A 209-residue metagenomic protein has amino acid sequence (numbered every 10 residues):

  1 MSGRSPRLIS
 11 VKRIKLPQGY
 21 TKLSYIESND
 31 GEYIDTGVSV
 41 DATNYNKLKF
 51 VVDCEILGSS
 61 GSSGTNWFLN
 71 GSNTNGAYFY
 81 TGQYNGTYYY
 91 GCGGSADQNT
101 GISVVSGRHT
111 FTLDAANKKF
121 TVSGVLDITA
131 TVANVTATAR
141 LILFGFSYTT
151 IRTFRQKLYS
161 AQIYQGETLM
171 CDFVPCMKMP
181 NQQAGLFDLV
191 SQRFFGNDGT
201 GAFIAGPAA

Functional and structural regions predicted by a protein language model:
M1-T21, V190-A209: Enriched but not universal
G3-S5, V51-I56, I151-P180: Extracellular, beta-strand-rich glycan-interacting domains
P17-Y89, Q165-M170: Extracellular glycan-recognition modules
T21, G76-A77, S95-T100, V125-A130 (+1 more regions): Surface-exposed loop/edge segments in extracytoplasmic proteins
T36-V38, Q98-S103, T131-V132: Beta-strand-rich interaction surfaces with strong enrichment in secreted/lumenal proteins
Y88-T110: Short, aromatic/His-centered strand-loop micro-motif at the edge of beta-sheets
S103-S123, G166: Localized edge beta-strand/strand-to-loop motifs within extracellular or lumenal beta-rich domains
I128-K157: Flexible glycan-contacting loops in extracellular carbohydrate-active proteins
